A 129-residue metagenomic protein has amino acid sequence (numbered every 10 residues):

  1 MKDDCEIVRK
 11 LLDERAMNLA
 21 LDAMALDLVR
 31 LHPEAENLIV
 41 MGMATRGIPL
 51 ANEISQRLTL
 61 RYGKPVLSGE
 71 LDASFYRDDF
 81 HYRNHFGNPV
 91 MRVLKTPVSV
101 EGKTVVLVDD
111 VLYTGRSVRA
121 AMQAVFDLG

Functional and structural regions predicted by a protein language model:
M1-G129: PRPP-associated nucleotide enzymes
